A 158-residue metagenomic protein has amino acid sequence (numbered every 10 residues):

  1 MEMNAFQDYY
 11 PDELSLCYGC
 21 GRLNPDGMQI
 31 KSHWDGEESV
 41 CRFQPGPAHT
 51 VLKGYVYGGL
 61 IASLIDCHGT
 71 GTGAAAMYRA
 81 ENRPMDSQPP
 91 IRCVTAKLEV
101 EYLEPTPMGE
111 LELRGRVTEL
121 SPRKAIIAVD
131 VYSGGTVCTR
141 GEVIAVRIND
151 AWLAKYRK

Functional and structural regions predicted by a protein language model:
M1-L52: Non-catalytic linker/capping segments at the edges of enzyme domains
E2-P11, P105-K158: HotDog/MaoC-like acyl-thioester-processing domains
Q29, T95-K97, R140: Hydrophobic residues on conserved beta-strands that form the core of alpha/beta folds
Q29-K31, E101, R114-R116: Short, surface-exposed charged micro-motifs
H33-D35, L103, V146: A structural detector for beta-sheet-dominated domains
V40-A76: A conserved, well-ordered hydrophobic junction motif at loop->secondary-structure transitions
F43-P45, Y102, R147: Hydrophobic residues in beta-strands and at strand termini
T72-E112: Hydrophobic beta-strand-centered segment that forms part of the acyl-chain substrate-binding groove
